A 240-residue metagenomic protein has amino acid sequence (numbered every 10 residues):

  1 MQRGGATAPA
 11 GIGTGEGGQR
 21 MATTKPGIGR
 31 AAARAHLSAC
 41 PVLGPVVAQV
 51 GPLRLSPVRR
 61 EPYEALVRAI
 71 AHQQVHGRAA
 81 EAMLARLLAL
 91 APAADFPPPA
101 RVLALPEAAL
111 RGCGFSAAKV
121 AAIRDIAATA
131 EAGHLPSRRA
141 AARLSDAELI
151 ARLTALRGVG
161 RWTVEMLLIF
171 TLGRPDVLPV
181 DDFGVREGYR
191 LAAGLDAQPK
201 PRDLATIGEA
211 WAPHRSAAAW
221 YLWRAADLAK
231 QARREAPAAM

Functional and structural regions predicted by a protein language model:
Q2-G4, G13-L144, T206-M240: N-terminal polyanion-binding entry modules of DNA glycosylases/AP lyases and select other DNA-binding proteins
T7: Short polybasic linear motifs
A71, S145-L191: Catalytic DNA-binding helix-loop module of base-excision-repair DNA glycosylases/AP lyases
L84, A151-T154, P201: A general secondary-structure boundary signal
A89, A93, A128-L135, A155-G158 (+3 more regions): Alpha-helix capping at helix-to-loop junctions
D182-E209, M240: C-terminal end-helix/capping segment
